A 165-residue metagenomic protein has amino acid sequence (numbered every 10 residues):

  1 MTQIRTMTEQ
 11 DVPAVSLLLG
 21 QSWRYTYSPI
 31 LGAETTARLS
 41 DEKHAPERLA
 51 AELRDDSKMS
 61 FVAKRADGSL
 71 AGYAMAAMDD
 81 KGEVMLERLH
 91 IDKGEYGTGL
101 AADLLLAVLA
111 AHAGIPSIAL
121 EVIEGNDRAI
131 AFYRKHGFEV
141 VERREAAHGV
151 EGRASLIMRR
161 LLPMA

Functional and structural regions predicted by a protein language model:
T2-Q3: Extreme N-terminal starter segment of soluble prokaryotic enzymes
T6-V12, S16-Y96, A102-A111, R144-A146 (+1 more regions): Acetyl-CoA-dependent GNAT
E34-T35, G114-I115, E121: A short, structure-level motif marking secondary-structure boundaries and short turns
F61, V84, S117-I130, K135-H136 (+1 more regions): C-terminal "cap" of GNAT-fold acetyltransferases
L100-A101, F138: Helix N-cap/coil-helix junction residues
